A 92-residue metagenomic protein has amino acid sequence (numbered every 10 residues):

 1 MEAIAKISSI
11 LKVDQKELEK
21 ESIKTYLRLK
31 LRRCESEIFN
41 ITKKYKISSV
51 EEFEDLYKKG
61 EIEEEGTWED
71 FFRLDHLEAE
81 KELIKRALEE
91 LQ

Functional and structural regions predicted by a protein language model:
M1-K24: Short, charge-rich amphipathic alpha-helices with coiled-coil/heptad character
E2-A5, R86-Q92: Short acidic DE-rich linear segments
K6, E17-L18, N40, E52 (+2 more regions): Exposed alpha-helical structural elements
V13, K20, L27, C34 (+4 more regions): Amphipathic alpha-helical coiled-coil segments and their boundaries
K20, K24-C34, I38-I41, L74-I84 (+1 more regions): Amphipathic alpha-helical coiled-coil segments
L29, S48, L91: Residue-level signal for short amphipathic helical patches enriched in basic/charged and nearby hydrophobic residues
T42-E64: Short E/K-rich amphipathic alpha-helical oligomerization segments
